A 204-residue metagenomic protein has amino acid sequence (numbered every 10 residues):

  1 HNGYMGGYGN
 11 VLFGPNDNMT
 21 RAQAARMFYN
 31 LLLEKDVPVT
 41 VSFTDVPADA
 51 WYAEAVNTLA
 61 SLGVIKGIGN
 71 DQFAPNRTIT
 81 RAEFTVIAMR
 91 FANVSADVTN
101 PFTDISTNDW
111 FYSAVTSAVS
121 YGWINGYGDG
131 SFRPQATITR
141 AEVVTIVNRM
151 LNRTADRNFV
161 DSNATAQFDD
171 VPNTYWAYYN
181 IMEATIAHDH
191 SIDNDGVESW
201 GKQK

Functional and structural regions predicted by a protein language model:
N2-A22, F28-A55, S61-A82, R90-A114 (+3 more regions): Feature responds to low-complexity, polar/acidic, surface-exposed segments characteristic of secreted/exported proteins
A60, V119: Functional-site microenvironments in short loops/helix caps that host divalent-cation chemistry
